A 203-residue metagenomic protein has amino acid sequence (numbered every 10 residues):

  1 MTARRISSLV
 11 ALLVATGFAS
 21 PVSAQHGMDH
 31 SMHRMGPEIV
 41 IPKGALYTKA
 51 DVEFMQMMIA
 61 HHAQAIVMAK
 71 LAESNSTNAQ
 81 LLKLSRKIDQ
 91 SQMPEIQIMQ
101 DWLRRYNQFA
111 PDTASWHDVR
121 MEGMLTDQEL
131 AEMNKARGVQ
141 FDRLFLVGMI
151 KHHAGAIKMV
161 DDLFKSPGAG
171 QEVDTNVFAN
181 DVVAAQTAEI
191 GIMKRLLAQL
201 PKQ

Functional and structural regions predicted by a protein language model:
M1-V10: Bacterial N-terminal signal peptides that target proteins for export
L9-G17: Bacterial N-terminal signal peptides
A19-P21: N-terminal signal peptide c-region/cleavage motif recognized by signal peptidases
Q25-Q203: All-alpha RGS (Regulator of G-protein Signaling) helical domain and cognate RGS-like helical scaffolds
